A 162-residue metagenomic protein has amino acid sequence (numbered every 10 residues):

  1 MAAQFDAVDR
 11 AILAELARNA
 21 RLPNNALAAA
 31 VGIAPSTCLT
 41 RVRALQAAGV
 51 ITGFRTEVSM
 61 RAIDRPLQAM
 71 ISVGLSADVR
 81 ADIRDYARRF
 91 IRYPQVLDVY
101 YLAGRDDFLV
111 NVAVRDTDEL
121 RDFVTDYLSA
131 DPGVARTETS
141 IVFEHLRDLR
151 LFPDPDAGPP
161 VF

Functional and structural regions predicted by a protein language model:
M1-F162: A compositional/biophysical signature of low hydrophobicity enriched in polar/charged and small residues
